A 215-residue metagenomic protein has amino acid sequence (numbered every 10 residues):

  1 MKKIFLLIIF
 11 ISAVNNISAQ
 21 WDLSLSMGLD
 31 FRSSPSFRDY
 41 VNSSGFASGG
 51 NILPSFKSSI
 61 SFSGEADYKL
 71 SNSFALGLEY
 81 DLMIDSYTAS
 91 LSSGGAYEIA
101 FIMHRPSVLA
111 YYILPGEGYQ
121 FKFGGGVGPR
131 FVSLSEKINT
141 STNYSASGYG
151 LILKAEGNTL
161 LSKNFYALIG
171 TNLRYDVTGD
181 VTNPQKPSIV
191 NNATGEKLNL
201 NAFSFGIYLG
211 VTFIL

Functional and structural regions predicted by a protein language model:
M1-I4, Q20: Positively charged n-region of N-terminal signal peptides that target proteins for export
I4-A13: Sec-dependent N-terminal signal peptides
V14-A19: Sec/Tat signal peptide C-region and signal peptidase I cleavage site
W21-D22, M27-F31, E65-K137, Y144-A146 (+2 more regions): Gram-negative (and chloroplast) outer-membrane scaffold detector with strong preference for beta-barrel transmembrane
F31-S61, A146: Surface-exposed strand-loop-strand hairpins of Gram-negative outer-membrane beta-barrel proteins
S36-Y40, G50-I52, D85, A89 (+1 more regions): Predominantly the C-terminal beta-signal and adjacent terminal strand-loop region of outer-membrane beta-barrel
D39-F46, S93-I99, I138-Y144, P184-N192: Flexible, surface-exposed loop regions and adjacent strand-edge segments of Gram-negative outer-membrane beta-barrel
G148-I152: Trp-centered recognition loops
